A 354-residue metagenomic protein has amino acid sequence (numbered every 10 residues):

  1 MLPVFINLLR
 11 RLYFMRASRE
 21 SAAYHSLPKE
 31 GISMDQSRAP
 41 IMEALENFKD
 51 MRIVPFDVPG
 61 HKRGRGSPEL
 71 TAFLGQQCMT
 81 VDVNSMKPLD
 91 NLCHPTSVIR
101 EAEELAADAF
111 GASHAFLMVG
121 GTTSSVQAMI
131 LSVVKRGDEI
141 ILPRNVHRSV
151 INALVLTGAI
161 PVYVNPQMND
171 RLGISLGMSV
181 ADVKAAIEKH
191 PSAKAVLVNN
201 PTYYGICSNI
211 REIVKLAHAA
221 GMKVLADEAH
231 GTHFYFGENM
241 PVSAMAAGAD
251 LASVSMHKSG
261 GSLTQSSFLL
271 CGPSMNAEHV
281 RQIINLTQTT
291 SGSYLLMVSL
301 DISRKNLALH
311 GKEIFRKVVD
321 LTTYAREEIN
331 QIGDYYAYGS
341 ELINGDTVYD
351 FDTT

Functional and structural regions predicted by a protein language model:
L2-L8: Hydrophobic alpha-helical signal peptides and transmembrane signal-/tail-anchor segments that drive secretory-pathway
Y13, R19-S33: Short, Lys/Arg-enriched N-terminal segments with co-localized hydrophobic residues within the first ~10-30 amino acids
P28-S97: N-terminal "arm"/small-domain region of PLP-dependent enzymes with the aminotransferase-like
I41-E46, R52, L70-F73, H94 (+2 more regions): Conserved PLP-enzyme active-site core in the AAT-like
M79-G121: Conserved N-terminal alpha-helix of the aminotransferase class I/II PLP-enzyme fold
D346-Y349: Replace "in large, NTP-powered and nucleic-acid-processing enzymes" with "in large, NTP-powered factors and other
D352-T354: Conserved PLP-binding active-site segment of the aspartate aminotransferase-like
